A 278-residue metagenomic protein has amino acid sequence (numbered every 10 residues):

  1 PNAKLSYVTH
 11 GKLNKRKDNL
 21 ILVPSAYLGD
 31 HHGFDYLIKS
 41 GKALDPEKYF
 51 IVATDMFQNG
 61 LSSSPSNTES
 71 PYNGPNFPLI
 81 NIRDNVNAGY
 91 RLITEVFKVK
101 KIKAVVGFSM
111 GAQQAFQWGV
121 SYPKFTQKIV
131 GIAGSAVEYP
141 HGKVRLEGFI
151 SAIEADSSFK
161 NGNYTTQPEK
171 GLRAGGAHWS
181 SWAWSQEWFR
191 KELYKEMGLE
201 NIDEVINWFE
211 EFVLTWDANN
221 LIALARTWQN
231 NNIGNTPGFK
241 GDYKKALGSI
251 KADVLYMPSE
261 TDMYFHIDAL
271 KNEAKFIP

Functional and structural regions predicted by a protein language model:
V8-S70: N-terminal cap/lid subdomain of alpha/beta-hydrolase-fold enzymes
Y72, N76, R83-A104, Q113 (+1 more regions): Conserved acidic catalytic loop of the alpha/beta-hydrolase fold
V105-G107, I132: Short beta-strand immediately N-terminal to the catalytic nucleophile in serine-hydrolase-like folds
A112-P123, I129: Short glycine-enriched nucleophile-adjacent loop and the immediately C-terminal alpha-helix near the catalytic center
F125-T126, V130-E211: Alpha/beta-hydrolase-fold enzymes
W208, A223-A246: Active-site nucleophile elbow and catalytic-triad environment of alpha/beta-hydrolase enzymes
I250, Y256-P258: Short beta-strand/loop motif that positions the catalytic acidic residue of the alpha/beta-hydrolase fold
M263-A269: Conserved alpha/beta-hydrolase "acid-adjacent" motif
